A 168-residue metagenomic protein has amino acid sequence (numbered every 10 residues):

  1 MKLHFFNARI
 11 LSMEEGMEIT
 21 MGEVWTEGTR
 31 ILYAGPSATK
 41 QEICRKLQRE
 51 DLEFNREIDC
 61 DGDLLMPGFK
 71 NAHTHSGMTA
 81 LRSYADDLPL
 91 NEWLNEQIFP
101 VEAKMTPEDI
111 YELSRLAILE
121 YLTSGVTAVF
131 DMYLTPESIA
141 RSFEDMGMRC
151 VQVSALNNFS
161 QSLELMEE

Functional and structural regions predicted by a protein language model:
M1-K46: N-terminal metal-binding scaffold of metallo-dependent hydrolase/deaminase domains
K2-N7, E42, K46-E92, R115 (+1 more regions): Replace "His-x-His-based motif
A8, V24, T29, G62 (+3 more regions): Divalent metal-coordination and catalytic microenvironments
M13, A34, T79-A80, W93: Residues that scaffold the ATP/ADP-binding catalytic core of kinase and kinase-like folds
E14, G68, M78-R82, M132 (+2 more regions): Active-site-proximal flexible loops/turns
A34, C60-D61, V153: Conserved beta-strand termini and adjacent loop/short-helix elements that scaffold enzyme active sites in alpha/beta
A80-E112, M146, V151-E168: Active-site gating loops and adjacent loop-to-helix segments of metal-dependent hydrolytic enzymes
S114-S162: Divalent metal-dependent hydrolysis catalytic cores, especially in the metallo-beta-lactamase
